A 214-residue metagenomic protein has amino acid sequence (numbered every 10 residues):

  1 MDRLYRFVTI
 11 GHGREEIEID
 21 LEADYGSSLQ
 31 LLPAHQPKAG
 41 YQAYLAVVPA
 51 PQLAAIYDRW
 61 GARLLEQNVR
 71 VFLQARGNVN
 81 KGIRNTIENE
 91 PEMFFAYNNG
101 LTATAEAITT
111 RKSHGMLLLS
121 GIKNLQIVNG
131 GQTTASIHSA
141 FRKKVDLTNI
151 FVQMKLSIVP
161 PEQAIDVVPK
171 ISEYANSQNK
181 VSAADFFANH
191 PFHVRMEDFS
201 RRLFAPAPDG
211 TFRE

Functional and structural regions predicted by a protein language model:
M1-M93: N-terminal extension/subdomain marker
I83-E90, I150, M154-E214: C-terminal catalytic or substrate-handling cores of phosphate/nucleotide- and metal-cofactor-dependent proteins acting
T86-S120: Active-site-adjacent "gating/activation" loops or surface patches in catalytic cores
A103-T104, I127-G131, L156-S157: Short His-Asn-centered micro-motif
R111-K112, A135-I137, A164-I165: Short helix/loop capping segments that flank catalytic or ligand/cofactor-binding pockets
G121-Q126: Short active-site oxyanion
G131-D146: Short active-site loop/helix that positions an aromatic residue
